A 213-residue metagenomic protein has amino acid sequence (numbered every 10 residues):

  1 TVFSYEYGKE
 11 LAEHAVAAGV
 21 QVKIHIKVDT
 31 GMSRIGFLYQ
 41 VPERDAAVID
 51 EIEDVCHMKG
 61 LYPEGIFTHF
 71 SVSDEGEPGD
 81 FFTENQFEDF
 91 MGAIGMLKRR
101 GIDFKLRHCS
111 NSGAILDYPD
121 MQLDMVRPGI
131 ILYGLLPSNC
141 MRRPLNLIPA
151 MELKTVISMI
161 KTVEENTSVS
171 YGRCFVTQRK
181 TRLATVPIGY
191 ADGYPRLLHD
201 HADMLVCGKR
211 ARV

Functional and structural regions predicted by a protein language model:
T1-G8: Catalytic beta/alpha-barrel core
F3, G129, K161, G208: Residues at the C-termini of beta-strands that transition into short coil/loop
E13-A15, V20-K23, T30-V156, V163-E164: Active-site loop/helix belt of alpha/beta enzymes
H25-K27, R127, T185, L205: Conserved beta-strand segments that form the floor/walls of ligand-binding pockets within enzyme and binding domains
L153-H201: Functionally critical, mid-to-C-terminal surface segments that flank or help form catalytic/ligand
I157, R210-V213: Conserved hydrophobic positions within beta-strands
H201-C207: Short conserved beta-strand and strand-loop elements enriched in small hydrophobics with frequent Asp/Gly
